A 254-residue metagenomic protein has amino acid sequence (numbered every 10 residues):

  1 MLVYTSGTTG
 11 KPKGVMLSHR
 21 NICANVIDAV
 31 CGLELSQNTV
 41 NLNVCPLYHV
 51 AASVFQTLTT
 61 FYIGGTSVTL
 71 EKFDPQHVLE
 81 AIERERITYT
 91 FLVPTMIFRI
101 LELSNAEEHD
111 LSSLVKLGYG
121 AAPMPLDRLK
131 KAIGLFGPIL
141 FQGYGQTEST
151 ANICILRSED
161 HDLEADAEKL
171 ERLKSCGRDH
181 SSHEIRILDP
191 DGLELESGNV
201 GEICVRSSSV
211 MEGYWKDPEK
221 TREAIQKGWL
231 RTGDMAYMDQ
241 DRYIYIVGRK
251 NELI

Functional and structural regions predicted by a protein language model:
M1-A24: Conserved AMP-binding A3 loop
M1-Y4, K11, E34-V40, S181 (+1 more regions): Conserved pre-ATP/AMP-binding loop-to-beta segment of ANL
T5-T8, N41, L47, I82 (+5 more regions): Conserved S/T- and glycine-rich ATP-binding loop of Class I adenylate-forming
K13-M16, N43, G65-K72, F141 (+1 more regions): Short beta-strand->loop structural element characteristic of the AMP-binding/adenylate-forming
C23-V40, Y48-Y89, E102-S104, S158: Conserved AMP-binding/adenylation subdomain of ANL enzymes
G64, I82, T90-V93, G192 (+2 more regions): Residue-level signal for inorganic ion chemistry
I87-L92, L101-E171, E184, E194: Gly/Ser/Thr-rich phosphate-binding loop
K174-D179, H183, D191-G198, E202-I254: Conserved ATP-binding/catalytic segment of the ANL
